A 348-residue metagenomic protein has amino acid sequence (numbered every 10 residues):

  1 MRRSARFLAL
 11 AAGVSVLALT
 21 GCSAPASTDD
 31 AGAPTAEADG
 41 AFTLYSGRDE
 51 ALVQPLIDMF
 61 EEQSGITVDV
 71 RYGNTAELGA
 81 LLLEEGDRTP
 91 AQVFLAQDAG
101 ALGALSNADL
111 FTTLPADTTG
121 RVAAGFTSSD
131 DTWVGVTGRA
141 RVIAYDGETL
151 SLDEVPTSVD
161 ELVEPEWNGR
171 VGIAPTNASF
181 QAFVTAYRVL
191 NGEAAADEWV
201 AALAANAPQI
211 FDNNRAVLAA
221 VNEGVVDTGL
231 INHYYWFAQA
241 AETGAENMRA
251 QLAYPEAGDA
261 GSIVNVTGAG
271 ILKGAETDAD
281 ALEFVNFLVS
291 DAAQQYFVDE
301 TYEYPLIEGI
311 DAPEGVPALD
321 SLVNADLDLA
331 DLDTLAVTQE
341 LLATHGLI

Functional and structural regions predicted by a protein language model:
A18-G21: C-terminal motif of bacterial Sec signal peptides marking the signal peptidase cleavage site
S23-P25, G32-G103, I348: Early extracytoplasmic/lumenal segment of secretory-pathway proteins
G47-Q54, G73-E77, T89-V226, A260: Extracytoplasmic ligand-binding site segments that recognize negatively charged/polar headgroups
G100-A104, D227-R249: A ligand-binding cleft/hinge motif common to bilobed small-molecule-binding domains
R139, V200-A204, I210-F211, E246-K273: Periplasmic-binding protein-like
V142-T149, R188, V264-T277, Y296 (+1 more regions): A bilobed periplasmic-binding-protein/Venus flytrap-type ligand-binding module shared by bacterial periplasmic
G169-P175, F287-I310: Periplasmic-binding protein-like
A194-A196, E303-I348: An extracytoplasmic/periplasmic, membrane-proximal ligand-sensing/linker region
